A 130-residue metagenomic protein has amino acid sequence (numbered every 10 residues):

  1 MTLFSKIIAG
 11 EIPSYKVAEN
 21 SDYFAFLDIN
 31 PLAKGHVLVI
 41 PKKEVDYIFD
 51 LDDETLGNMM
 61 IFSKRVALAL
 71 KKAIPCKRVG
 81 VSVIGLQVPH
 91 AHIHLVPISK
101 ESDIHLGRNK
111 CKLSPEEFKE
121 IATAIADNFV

Functional and structural regions predicted by a protein language model:
M1-V130: HIT superfamily nucleotide-processing domains
